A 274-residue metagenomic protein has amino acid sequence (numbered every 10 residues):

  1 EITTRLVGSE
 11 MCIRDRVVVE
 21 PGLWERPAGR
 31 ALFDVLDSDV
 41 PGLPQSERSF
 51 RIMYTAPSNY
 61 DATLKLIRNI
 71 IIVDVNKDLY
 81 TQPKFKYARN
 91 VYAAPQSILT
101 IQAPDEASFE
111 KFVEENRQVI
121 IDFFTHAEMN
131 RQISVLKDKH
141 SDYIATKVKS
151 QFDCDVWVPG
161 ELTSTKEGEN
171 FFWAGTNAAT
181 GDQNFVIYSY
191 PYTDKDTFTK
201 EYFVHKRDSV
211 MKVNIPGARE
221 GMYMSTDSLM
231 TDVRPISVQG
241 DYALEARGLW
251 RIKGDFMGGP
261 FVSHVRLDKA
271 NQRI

Functional and structural regions predicted by a protein language model:
E1-G8: Single conserved hydrophobic/aromatic residue that forms the stacking wall/gate of nucleotide- or nucleobase-binding
S9-R14, L23-G29, D34-S38, G42-S49 (+1 more regions): N-terminal "mature-domain start" segment
E10, R16-L23, P159-A218, K253: Secretory pathway targeting signatures of secreted, lumenal, and periplasmic proteins
V19, R89-Q151: Long, acidic/polar, low-complexity amphipathic helices and coiled-coil-like
V19-K77, K195-L229: Short, solvent-exposed recognition patches
L36-P44, I120, F124-R131, K166 (+1 more regions): Sec/Tat-exported extracytoplasmic proteins
T55-A107, V213-N271: Signature of long, low-cysteine stretches enriched in small and polar/charged residues
